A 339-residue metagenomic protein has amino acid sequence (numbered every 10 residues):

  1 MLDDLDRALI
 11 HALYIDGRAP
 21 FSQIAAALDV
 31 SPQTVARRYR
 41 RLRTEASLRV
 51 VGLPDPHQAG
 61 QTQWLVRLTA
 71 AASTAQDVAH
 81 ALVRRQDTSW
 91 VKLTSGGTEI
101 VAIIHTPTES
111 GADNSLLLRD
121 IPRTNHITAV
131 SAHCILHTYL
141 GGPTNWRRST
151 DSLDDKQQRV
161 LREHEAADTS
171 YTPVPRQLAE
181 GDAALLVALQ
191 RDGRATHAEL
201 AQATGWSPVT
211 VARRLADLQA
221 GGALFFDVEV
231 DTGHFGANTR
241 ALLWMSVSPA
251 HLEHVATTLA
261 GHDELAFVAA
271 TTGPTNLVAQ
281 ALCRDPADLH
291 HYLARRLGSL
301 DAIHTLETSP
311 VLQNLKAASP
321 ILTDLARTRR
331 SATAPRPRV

Functional and structural regions predicted by a protein language model:
M1-V339: A compositional/biophysical signature of low hydrophobicity enriched in polar/charged and small residues
